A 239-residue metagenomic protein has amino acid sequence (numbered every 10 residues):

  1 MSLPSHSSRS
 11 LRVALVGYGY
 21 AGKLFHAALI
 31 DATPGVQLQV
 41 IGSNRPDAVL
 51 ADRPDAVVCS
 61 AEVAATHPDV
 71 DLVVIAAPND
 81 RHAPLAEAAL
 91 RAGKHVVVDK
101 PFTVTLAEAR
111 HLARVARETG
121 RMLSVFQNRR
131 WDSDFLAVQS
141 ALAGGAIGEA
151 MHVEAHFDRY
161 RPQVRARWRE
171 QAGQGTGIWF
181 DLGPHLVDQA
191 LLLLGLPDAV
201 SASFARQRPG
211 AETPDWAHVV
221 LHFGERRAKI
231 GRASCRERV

Functional and structural regions predicted by a protein language model:
M1-R53: N-terminal Rossmann-like dinucleotide-binding module
T33, R53, H67-P68, D132 (+1 more regions): Acidic-histidine catalytic/liganding microenvironments
V40, L72, H152: Short, Asp-centered acidic motifs that coordinate Mg2+ and/or phosphate in catalytic or ligand-binding sites
A56-V115: Beta-loop-alpha module in the N-terminal Rossmann-like domain of NAD(P)-dependent dehydrogenases, especially those
H111-N128, G148-V153: Rossmann-fold dehydrogenase core element
R129-S203, Q207-G210: Predominantly a Rossmann-like dinucleotide-binding segment in NAD(P)-dependent oxidoreductases
D188-R238: Contiguous beta-strand/loop segments that form the cofactor/metal-binding neighborhood of enzyme cores
